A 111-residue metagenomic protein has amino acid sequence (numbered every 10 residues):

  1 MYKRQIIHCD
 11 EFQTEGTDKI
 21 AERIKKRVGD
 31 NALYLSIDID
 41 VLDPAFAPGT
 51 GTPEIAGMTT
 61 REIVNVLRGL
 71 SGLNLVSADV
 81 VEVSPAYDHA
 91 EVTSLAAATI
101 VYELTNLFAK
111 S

Functional and structural regions predicted by a protein language model:
M1-Y2: Short, small-residue-biased leader/transition segments that mark boundaries at the very start of proteins
Q5-S111: Catalytic cores of soluble, metal-dependent hydrolases
